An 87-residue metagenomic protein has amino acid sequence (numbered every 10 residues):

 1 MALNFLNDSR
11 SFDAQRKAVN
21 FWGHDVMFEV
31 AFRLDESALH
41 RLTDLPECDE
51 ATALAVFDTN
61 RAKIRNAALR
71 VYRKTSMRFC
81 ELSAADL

Functional and structural regions predicted by a protein language model:
M1-G23: Short, charged/polar N-terminal "headpieces" of proteins
A2-N4, S11, A38, V56 (+1 more regions): Residue-level preference for alpha-helix termini and adjacent loops
N7, A14, R41-D44, A84: Generic structural "secondary-structure junction" signal
N7, L34, M77: Residue-level signal for pocket-adjacent positions within structured domains
A18-L45: A short, structured beta-strand/loop element
L45-L87: Acidic, low-complexity intrinsically disordered segments
